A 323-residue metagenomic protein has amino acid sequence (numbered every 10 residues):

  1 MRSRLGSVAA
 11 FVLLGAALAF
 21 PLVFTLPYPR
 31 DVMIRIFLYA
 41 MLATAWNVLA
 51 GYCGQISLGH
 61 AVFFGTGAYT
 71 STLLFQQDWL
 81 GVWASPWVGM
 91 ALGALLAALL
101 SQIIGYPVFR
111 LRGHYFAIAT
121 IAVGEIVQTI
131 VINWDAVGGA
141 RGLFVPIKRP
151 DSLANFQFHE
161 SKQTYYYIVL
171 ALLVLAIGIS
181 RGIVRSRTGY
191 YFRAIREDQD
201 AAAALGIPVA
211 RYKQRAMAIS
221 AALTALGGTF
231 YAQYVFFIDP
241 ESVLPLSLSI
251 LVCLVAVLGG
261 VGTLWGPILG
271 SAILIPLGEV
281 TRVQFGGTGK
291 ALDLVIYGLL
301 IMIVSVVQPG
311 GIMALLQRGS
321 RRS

Functional and structural regions predicted by a protein language model:
M1-S323: Transmembrane alpha-helices and adjacent helix-loop boundaries
